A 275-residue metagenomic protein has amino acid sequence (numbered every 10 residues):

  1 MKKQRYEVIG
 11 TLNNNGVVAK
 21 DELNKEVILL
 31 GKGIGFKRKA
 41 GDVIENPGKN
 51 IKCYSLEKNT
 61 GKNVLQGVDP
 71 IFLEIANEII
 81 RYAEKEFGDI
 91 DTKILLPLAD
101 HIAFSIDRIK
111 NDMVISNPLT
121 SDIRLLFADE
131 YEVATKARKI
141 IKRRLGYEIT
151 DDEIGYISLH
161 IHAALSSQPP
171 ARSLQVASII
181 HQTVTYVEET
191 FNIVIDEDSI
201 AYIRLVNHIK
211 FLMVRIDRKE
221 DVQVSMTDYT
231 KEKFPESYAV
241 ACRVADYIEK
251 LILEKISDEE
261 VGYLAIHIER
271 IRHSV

Functional and structural regions predicted by a protein language model:
K2-V275: A cross-family "folded-core" feature that marks the main globular domain of proteins
